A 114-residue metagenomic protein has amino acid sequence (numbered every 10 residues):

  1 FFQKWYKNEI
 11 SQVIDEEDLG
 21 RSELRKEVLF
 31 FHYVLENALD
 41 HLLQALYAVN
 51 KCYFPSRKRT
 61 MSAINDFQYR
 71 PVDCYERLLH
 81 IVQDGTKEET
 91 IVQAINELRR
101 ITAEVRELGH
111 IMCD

Functional and structural regions predicted by a protein language model:
F1-D114: Conserved nucleotidyltransferase catalytic core and NTase-mimicking acidic/glycine-rich helix/loop elements in nucleic
